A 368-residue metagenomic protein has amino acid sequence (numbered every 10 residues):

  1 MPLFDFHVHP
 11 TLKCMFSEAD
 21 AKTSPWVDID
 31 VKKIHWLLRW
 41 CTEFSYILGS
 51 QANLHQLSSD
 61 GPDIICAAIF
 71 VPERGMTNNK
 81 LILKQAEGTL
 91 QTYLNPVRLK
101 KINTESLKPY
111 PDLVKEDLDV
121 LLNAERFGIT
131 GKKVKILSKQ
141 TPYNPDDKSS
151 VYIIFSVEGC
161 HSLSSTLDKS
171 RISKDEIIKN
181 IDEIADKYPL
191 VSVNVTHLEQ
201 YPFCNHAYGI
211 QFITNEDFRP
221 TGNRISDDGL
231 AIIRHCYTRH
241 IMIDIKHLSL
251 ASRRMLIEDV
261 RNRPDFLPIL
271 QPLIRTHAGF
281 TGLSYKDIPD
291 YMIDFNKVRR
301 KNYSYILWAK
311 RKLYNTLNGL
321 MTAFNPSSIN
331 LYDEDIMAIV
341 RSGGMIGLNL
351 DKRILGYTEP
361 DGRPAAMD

Functional and structural regions predicted by a protein language model:
M1-R234, T238, A251-R253, I257-I269 (+3 more regions): N-terminal hydrophobic targeting/anchoring segments and the immediately downstream early-domain regions of hydrolases
M242-K246: Short catalytic-loop micro-motif centered on adjacent basic/acidic residues
